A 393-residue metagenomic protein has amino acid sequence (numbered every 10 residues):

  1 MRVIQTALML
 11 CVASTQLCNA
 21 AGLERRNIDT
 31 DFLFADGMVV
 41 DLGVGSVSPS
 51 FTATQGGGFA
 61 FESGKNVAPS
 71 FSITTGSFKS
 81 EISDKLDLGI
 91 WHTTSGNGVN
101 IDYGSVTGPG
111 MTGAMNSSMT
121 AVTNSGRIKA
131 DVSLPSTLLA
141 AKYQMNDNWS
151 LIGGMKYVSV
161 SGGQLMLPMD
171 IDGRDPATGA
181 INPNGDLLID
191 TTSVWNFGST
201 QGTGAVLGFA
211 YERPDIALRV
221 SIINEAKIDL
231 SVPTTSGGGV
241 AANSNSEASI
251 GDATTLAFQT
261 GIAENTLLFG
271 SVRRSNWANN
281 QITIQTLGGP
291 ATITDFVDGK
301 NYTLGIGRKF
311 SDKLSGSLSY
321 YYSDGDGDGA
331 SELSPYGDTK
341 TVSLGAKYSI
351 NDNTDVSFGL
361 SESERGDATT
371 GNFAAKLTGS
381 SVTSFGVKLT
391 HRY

Functional and structural regions predicted by a protein language model:
M1-R2, L10, Y143, L187: Residue-level marker of intrinsically disordered, low-complexity segments enriched for small/polar residues
R2-Y103: N-terminal, post-signal peptide beta-strand-biased segments of exported outer-membrane/organellar beta-barrel and other
A21-L23, Q55, I82-Y393: Outer-membrane beta-barrel porins/channels
